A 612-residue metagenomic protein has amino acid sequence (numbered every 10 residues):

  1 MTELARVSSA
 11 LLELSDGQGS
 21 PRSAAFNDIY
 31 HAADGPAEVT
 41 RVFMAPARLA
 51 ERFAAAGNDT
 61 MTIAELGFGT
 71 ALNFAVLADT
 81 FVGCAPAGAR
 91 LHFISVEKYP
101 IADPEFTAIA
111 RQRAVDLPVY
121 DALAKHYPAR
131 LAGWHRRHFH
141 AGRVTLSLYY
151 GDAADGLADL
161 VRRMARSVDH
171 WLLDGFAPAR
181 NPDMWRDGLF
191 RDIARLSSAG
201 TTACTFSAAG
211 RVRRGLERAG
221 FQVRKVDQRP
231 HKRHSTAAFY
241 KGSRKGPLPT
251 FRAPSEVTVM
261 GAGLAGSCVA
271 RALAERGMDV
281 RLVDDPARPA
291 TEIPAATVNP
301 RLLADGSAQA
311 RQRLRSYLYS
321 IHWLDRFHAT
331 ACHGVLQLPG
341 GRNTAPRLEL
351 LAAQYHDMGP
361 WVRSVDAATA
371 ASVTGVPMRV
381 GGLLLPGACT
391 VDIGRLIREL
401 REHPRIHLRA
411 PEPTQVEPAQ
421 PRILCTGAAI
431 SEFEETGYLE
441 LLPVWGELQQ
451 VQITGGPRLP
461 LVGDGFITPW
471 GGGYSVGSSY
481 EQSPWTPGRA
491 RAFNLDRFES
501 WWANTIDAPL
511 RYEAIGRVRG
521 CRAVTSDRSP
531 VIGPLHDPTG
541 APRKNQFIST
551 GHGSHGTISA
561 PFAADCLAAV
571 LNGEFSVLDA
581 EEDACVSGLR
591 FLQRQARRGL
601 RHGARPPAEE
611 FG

Functional and structural regions predicted by a protein language model:
M1-M61, A78-V115, L302, A584 (+1 more regions): Rossmann-like AdoMet
A55-R166, D187: The AdoMet/dcAdoMet-binding core of the Class I SAM-like
R186-A199: A short glycine-rich, Lys/Arg-flanked "PGG" loop and its adjoining helix->strand segment in the class I
C204, D305-S316, R342-T344, G382-E399 (+2 more regions): Short beta-strand to alpha-helix junction loop
R244-R276, D285, E292-T297, L302 (+2 more regions): Active-site substrate-recognition segment that forms the wall of the catalytic cavity or substrate channel
A295-V373: Dinucleotide-binding Rossmann-like beta1-alpha1 core, especially the glycine-rich loop that anchors the ADP
G382-Q415, C425-I430: Helical element adjacent to the flavin cofactor pocket in flavoenzyme catalytic cores
Y512-G612: C-terminal catalytic lobe of FAD-dependent flavoproteins
